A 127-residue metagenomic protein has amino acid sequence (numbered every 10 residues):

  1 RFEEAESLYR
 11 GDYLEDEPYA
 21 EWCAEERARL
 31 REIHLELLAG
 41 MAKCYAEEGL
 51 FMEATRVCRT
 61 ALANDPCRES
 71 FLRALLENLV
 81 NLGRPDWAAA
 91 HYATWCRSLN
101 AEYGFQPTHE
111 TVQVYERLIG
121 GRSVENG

Functional and structural regions predicted by a protein language model:
R1-G127: Intrinsically disordered, charged and Pro/Gly-enriched terminal/linker segments that flank large helical-solenoid
